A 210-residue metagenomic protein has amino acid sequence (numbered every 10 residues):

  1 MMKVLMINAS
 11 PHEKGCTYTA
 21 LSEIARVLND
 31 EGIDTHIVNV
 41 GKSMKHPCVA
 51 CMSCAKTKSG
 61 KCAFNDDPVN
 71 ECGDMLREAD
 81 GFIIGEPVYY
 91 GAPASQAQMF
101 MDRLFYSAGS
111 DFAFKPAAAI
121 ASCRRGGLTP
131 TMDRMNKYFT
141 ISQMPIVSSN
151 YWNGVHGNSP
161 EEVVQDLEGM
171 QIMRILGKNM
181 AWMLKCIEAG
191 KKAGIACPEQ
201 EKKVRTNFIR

Functional and structural regions predicted by a protein language model:
M2-E31: N-terminal beta1-alpha1 ligand-phosphate binding loop
R26-I33, S53, G81, F105-G109 (+2 more regions): Generic secondary-structure signature for well-ordered alpha-helical cores
D34-S43: A short beta-strand-loop structural module common to alpha/beta enzyme folds
S43-R77, V204-R210: Cysteine-cluster motifs in flexible loop/terminal segments that predominantly coordinate metals
A63-Y151: Helix-loop-strand module that forms the ligand-binding subsite of alpha/beta enzymes
P145-R210: Glycine-rich phosphate/pyrophosphate-binding loop and the adjoining helix
